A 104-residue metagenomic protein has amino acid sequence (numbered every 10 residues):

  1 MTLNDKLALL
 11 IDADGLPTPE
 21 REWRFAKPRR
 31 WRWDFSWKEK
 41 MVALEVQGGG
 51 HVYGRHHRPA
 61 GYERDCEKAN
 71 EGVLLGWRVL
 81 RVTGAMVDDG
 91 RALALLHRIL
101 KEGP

Functional and structural regions predicted by a protein language model:
M1-P104: Nucleic-acid endo/exonuclease domains
